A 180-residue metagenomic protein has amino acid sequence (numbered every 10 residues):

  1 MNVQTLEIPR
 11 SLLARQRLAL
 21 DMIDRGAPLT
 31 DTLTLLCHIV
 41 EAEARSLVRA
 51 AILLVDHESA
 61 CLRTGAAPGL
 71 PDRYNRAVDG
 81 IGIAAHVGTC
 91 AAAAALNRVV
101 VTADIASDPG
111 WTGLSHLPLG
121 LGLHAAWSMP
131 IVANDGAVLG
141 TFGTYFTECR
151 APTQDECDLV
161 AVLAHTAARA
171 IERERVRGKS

Functional and structural regions predicted by a protein language model:
M1-D31, A170-S180: Signal-transmission linkers at sensory-effector interfaces
R17, D21-G65, V87, A125 (+1 more regions): Helix-loop-beta substructure at the N-terminus of cytosolic sensory domains that couple signal/ligand detection
A50, G140-T141, V160: PAS (Per-ARNT-Sim) sensory domains
S59-G88, A103: Allosteric regulatory "coupling" segments in signal-transduction proteins
G82, H86, A95-L96, S107 (+2 more regions): Helix-to-coil/beta transition segments that act as allosteric "coupling" elements at the rims of sensory or catalytic
T141-A151: Short beta-strand-to-loop transition segments that serve as allosteric relay/switch motifs in sensory/regulatory domains
A161-A168: Allosteric cytosolic regulatory segments
